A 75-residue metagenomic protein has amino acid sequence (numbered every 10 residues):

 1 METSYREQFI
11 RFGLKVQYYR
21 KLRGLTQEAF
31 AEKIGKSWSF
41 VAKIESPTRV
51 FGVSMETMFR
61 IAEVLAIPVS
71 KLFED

Functional and structural regions predicted by a protein language model:
M1-L22: A short, Lys/Arg-rich alpha-helix, primarily the initiator
Q17, E28, F59: Residues within the helices of the helix-turn-helix
R20, A31, A62: The alpha-helix within a helix-turn-helix
G24-I44: Short alpha-helical DNA-recognition segment
T48-E63: Short, basic-rich loop-to-helix N-cap that marks the start of a DNA-contacting helix
A66-D75: Short C-terminal boundary/hinge segments that cap the last helix of small helical domains
